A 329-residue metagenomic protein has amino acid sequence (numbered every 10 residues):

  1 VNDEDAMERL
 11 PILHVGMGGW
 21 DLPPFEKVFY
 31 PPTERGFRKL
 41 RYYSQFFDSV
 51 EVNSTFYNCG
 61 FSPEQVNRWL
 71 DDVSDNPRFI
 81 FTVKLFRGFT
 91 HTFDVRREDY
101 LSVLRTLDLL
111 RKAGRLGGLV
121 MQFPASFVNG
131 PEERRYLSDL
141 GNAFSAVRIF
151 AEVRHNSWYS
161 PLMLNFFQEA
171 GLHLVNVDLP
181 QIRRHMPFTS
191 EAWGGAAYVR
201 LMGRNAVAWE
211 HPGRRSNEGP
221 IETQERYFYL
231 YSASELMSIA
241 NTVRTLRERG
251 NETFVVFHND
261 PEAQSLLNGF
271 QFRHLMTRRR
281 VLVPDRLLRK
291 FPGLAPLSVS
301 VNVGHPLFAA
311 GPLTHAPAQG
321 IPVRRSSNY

Functional and structural regions predicted by a protein language model:
N2-Y329: Residues lining hydrophobic/aromatic ligand-binding pockets adjacent to catalytic sites
